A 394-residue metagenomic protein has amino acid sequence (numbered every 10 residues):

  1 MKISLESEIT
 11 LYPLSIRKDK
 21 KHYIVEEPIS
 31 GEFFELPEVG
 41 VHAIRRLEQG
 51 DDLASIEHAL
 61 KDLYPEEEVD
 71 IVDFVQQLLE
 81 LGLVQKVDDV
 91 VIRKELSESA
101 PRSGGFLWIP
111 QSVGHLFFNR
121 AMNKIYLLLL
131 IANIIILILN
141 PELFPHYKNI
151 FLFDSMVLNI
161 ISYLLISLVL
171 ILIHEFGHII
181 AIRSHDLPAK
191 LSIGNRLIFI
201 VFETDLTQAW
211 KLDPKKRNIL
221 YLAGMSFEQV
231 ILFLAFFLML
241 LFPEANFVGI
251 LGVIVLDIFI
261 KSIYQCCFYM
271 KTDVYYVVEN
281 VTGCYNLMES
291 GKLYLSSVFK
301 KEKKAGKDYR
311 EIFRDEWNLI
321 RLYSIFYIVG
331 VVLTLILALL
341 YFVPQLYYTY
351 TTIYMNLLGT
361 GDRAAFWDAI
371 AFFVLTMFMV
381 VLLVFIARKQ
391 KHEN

Functional and structural regions predicted by a protein language model:
M1-P28: Long, low-complexity, charged/polar intrinsically disordered regions in eukaryotic proteins
K2, T352-N394: C-terminal regulatory/interaction regions
E32-F117: Long, charge-rich, low-complexity alpha-helical segments
D89-L168: Topogenic membrane-insertion module of multi-pass membrane proteins
V113-L129, A209-Q229, K303-I336: Loop-to-transmembrane boundary segments
L137-Y147, L339-Y354: Membrane-helix interface motif
N149-I160, F313-I325, Y354-V374: Membrane-interface segments at the starts/ends of alpha-helical transmembrane spans
S155-A305: Membrane-embedded catalytic scaffold of the fatty acid hydroxylase/desaturase
